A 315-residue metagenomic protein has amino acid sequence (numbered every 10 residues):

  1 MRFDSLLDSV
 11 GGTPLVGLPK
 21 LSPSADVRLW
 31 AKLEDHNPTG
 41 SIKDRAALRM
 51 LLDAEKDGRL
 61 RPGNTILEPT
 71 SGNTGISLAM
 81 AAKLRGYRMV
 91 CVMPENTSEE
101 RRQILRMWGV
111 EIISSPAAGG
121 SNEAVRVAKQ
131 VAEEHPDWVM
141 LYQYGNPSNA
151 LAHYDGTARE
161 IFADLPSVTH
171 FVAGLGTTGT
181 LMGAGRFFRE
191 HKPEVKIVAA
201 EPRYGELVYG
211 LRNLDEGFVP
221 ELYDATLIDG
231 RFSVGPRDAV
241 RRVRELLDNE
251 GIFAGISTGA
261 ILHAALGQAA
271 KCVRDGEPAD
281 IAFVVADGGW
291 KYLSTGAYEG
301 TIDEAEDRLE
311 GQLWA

Functional and structural regions predicted by a protein language model:
M1-A315: PLP-dependent amino-acid enzyme catalytic core
